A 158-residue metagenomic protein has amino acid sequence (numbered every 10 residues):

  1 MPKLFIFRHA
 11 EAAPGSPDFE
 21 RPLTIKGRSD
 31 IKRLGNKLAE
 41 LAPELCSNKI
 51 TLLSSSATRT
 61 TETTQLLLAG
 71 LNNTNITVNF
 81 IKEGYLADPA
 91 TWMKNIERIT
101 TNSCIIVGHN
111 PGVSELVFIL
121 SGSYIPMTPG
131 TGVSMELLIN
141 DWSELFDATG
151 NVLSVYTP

Functional and structural regions predicted by a protein language model:
P2-E83, A87, I99, V113 (+1 more regions): Active-site-proximal alpha-helix that buttresses catalytic centers in soluble enzyme cores
H9, E83, L137, T157-P158: Active-site donor-binding loop signature of nucleotide-sugar glycosyltransferases
D18-F19, Q65, W92, F146-A148: Short aromatic-enriched loop/helix-cap "lid" or pocket-rim segments at secondary-structure transitions that line
L86-K94: Structural motif
M93-T100, W142: Short, surface-exposed amphipathic charged segments that create phosphate/polyanion-binding patches used for binding
T101-F118: A glycine-rich beta-strand to alpha-helix segment that forms a phosphate/ribose-binding loop at ligand/cofactor sites
S123-Y156: Domain-level recognition of soluble alpha/beta enzyme cores, biased toward histidine phosphatases/phosphomutases
